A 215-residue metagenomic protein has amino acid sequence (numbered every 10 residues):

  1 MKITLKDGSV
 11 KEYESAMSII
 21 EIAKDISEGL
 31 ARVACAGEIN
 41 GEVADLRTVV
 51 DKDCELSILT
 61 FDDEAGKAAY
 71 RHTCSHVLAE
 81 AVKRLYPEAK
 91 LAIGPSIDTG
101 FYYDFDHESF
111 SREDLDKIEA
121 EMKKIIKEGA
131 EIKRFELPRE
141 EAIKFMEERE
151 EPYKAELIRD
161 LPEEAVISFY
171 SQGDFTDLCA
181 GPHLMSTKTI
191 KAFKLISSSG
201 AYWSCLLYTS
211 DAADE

Functional and structural regions predicted by a protein language model:
M1-G8: Eukaryote-biased recognition of intrinsically disordered, low-complexity regulatory segments
S9-M17: Short, contiguous acidic and Ser/Thr-rich linear segments
M17-E28: Short amphipathic, charge-patterned alpha-helical segments
A34-R47: Short acidic beta-strand-loop surface patches of small beta-rich interaction domains
P95-Y102: Short, conserved phosphate-binding/catalytic loop or strand-edge motifs used in phosphoryl-/nucleotidyl-transfer
I97, H107-Y202, L206: Non-catalytic interaction/regulatory segments
Y208-A213: Conserved small/polar residues in nucleotide/adenosyl-binding loops
